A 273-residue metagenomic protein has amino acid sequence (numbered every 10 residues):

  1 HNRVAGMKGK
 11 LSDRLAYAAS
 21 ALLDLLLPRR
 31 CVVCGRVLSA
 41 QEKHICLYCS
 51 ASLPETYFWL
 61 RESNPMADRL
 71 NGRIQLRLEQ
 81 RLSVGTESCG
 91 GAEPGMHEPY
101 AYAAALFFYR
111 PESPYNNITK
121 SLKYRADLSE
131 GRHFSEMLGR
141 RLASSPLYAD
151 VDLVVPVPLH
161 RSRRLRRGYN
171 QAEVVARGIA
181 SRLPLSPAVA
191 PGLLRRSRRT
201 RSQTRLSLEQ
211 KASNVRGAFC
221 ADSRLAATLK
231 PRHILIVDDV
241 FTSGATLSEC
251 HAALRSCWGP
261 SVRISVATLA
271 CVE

Functional and structural regions predicted by a protein language model:
H1-E273: Glycine-rich phosphate/pyrophosphate-handling loop used in enzymes and phosphotransfer proteins
